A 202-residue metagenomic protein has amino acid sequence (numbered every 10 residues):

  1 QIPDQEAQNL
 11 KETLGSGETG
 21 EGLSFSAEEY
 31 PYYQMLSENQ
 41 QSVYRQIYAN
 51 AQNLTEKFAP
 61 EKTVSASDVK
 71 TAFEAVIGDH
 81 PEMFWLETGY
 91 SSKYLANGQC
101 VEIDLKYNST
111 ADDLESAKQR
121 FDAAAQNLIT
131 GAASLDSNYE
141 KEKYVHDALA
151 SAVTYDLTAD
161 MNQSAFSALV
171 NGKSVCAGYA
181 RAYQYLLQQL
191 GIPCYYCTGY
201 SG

Functional and structural regions predicted by a protein language model:
Q1-D136: N-terminal accessory/pre-domain segments preceding catalytic cores
D113-A168: Secondary-structure boundary elements
A148-G202: Active-site neighborhood of thiol-dependent amide/isopeptide-bond enzymes
